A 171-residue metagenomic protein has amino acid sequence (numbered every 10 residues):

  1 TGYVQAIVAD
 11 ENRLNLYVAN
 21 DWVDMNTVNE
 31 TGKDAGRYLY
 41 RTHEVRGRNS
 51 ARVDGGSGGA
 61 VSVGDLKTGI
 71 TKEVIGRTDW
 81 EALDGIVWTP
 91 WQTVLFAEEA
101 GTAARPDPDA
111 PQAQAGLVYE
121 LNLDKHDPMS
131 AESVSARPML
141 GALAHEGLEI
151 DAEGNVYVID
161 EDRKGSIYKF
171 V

Functional and structural regions predicted by a protein language model:
T1-V171: Sequence/structural signature of beta-propeller domains
